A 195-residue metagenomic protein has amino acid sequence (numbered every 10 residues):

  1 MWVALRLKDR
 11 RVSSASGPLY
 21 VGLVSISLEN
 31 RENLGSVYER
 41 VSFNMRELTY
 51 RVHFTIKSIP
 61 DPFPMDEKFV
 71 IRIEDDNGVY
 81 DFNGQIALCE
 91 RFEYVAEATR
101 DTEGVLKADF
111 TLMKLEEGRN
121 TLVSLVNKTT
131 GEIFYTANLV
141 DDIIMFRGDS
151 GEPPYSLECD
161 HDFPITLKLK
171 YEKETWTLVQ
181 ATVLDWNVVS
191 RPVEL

Functional and structural regions predicted by a protein language model:
M1, P64-G148: Tryptophan-paired
M1-E47: Short, low-hydrophobicity acidic/polar segments
V24-I26, N30-L34, F43, E90-A98 (+2 more regions): Generic detection of short hydrophobic beta-strand segments and adjacent strand-loop junctions
L34-S36, M45-E47, D101-V105, K114-G118 (+1 more regions): Surface-exposed coil/turn segments at beta-strand junctions on protein surfaces, enriched
Y38-R40, R51-H53, V105-K107: Intrinsic-disorder/low-complexity, polar/charged segments enriched in Ser/Thr/Lys/Arg/Asp/Glu/Gln
R46-K57: A short, Gly/Thr-enriched small/hydrophobic beta-strand-prone motif that recurs across taxa
I59-D61: Charged linear interaction tracts used for macromolecular binding and regulation
E116-L195: Hydrophilic extracytoplasmic domains
